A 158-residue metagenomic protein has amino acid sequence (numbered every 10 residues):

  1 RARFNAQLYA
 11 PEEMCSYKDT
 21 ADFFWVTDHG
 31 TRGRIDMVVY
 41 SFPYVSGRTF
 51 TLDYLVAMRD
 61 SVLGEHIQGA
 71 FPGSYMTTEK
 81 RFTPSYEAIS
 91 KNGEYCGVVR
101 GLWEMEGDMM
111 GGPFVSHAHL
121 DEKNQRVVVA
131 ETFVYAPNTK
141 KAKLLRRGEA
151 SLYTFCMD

Functional and structural regions predicted by a protein language model:
R1-N5: Preference for long, solvent-exposed alpha-helical segments and helix-linker "stalks"
A6, G33, D108, N124-R126: Short acidic/polar mixed-charge low-complexity motifs
A6-Q7, C15-S16, H29-G30, A88-K91 (+1 more regions): A general structural signal for short secondary-structure junctions and capping/turn motifs
L8, F24, M37, G97 (+1 more regions): A broad, low-specificity signal marking well-ordered, structured residues that form hydrophobic/aromatic
L8, M14, Q125-D158: Surface-exposed amphipathic alpha-helical segments
P11-A70: Secretory pathway targeting signatures of secreted, lumenal, and periplasmic proteins
G30-R32, F42-V45, L102-M105, T132-N138: Short, flexible beta-strand-to-coil junctions
E65-N124, T139-K140: Signature of long, low-cysteine stretches enriched in small and polar/charged residues
